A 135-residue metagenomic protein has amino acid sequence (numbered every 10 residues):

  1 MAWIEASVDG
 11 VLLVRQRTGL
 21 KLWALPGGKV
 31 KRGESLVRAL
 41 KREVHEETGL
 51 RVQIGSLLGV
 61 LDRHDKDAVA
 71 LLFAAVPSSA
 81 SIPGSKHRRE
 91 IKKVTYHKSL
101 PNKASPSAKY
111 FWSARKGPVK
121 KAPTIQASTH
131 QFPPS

Functional and structural regions predicted by a protein language model:
M1-V11, K29: Conserved N-terminal beta-strand and adjoining loop/helix that marks the start of the Nudix/MutT-like hydrolase domain
E5, G55-G59, S78: Conserved positions in beta-strands of structured domains
S7-D9, T18-G19, D65-K66: Short strand-connecting beta-turns/loops that link adjacent beta-strands
L13-Q16, A74: Short, acidic/hydrophobic/Gly-rich beta-strand patch recurrent on exposed beta strands that often constitutes part
L20-W23, R89-S135: Nudix hydrolase/Nudix homology domain
L25-L57, F73: The catalytic Nudix box helix
G55, P83-I91: Vicinal oxygen chelate
L61-G84, T95-Y96, L100, Y110 (+1 more regions): Active-site-adjacent beta-strand/loop module that shapes the phosphate/pyrophosphate-binding cleft
